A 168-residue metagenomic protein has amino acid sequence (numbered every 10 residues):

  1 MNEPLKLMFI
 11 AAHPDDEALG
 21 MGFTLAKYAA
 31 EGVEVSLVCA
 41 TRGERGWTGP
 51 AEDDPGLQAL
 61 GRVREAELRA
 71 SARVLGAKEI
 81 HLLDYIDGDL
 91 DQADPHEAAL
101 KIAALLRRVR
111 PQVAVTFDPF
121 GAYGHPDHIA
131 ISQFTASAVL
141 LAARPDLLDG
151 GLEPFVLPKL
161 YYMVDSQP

Functional and structural regions predicted by a protein language model:
M1-R110, S137, R144: Active-site rim/loop-helix segments in enzyme catalytic domains that contact anionic ligands
N2, L141-P168: The feature marks non-catalytic terminal segments
V38-A40, F117, M163: Generic beta-sheet signal
G43-E44, D87, G121, S166-P168: Short, solvent-exposed loop/turn segments at secondary-structure junctions
L60, A130-I131, L152, V156: Short acidic-hydrophobic sequence patches enriched in Asp/Glu that either
A99, S132-A136, L157: A general structural signal for well-ordered alpha-helical packing
L105-L147: Active-site adenylate/phosphate-handling loop in enzymes that bind or generate adenylated species
